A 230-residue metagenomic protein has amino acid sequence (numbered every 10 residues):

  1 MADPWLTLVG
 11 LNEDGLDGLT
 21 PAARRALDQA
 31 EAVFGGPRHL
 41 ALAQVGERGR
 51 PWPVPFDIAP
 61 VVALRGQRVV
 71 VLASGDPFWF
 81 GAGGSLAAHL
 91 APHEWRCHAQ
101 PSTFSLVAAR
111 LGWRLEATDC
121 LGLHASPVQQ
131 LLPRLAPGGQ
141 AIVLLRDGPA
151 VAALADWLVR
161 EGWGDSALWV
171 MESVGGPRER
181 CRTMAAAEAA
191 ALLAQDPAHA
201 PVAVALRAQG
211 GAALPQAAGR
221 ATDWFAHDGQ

Functional and structural regions predicted by a protein language model:
M1-L106, S126-Q130, A226-G229: Class I S-adenosyl-L-methionine
A2-L8, D14, P21, G49 (+3 more regions): A contiguous loop/helix-start segment that scaffolds small-molecule binding in enzyme catalytic cores
R24, A87, G112, P133 (+2 more regions): Short secondary-structure boundary/capping segments
A82, V107, A153-W157: Hydrophobic side chains in well-ordered alpha-helices
L90-W95, W113-A117, E161-A167: A short alpha->loop->secondary-structure connector
H98-P101, A125, L145-A152: Short, amphipathic alpha-helical segments
F104, A108-G139, R146: Short, glycine-/small-residue-rich phosphate/pyrophosphate-handling segment
